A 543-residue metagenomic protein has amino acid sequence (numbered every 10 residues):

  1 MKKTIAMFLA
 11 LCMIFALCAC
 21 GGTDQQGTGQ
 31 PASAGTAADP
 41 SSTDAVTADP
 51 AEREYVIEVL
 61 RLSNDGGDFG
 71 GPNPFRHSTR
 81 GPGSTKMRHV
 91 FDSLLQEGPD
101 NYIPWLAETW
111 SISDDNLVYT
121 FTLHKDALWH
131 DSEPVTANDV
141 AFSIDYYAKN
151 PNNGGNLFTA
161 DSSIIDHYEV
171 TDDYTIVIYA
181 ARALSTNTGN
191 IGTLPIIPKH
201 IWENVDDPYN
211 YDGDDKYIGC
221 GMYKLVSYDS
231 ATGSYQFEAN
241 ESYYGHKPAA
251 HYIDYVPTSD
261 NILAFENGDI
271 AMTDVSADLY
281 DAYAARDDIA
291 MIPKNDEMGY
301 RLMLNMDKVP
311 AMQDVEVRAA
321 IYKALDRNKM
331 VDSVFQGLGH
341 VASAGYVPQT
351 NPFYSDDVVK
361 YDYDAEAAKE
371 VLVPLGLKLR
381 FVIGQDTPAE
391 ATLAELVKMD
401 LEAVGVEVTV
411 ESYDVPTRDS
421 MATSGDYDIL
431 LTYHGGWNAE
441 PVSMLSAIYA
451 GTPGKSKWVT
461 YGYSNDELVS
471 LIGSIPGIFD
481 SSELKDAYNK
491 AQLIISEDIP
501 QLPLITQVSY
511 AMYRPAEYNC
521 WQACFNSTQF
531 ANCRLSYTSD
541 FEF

Functional and structural regions predicted by a protein language model:
F8, H340-V371, T387-E390: Structural transition elements
R61, T136-S143, D173-V177, M222 (+4 more regions): Alpha-helical secondary-structure segments
R61-D114, D145, I218: N-terminal lobe/hinge region of extracytoplasmic solute-binding protein
N64-T85, L106-E108, E133, N187-I196 (+2 more regions): A structural "hinge/loop" feature
G81, G192-P248, E542: Gly/Pro-rich hinge or "lid" segments in bacterial periplasmic/extracellular proteins
S111, F158-N204: Surface-exposed binding/hinge segments that line and control ligand-binding clefts or catalytic entry sites
N240-Y283: Ligand-site clamp/hinge motif
A324-F353, A389-K398, T423-F543: Detector for C-terminal structural segments
